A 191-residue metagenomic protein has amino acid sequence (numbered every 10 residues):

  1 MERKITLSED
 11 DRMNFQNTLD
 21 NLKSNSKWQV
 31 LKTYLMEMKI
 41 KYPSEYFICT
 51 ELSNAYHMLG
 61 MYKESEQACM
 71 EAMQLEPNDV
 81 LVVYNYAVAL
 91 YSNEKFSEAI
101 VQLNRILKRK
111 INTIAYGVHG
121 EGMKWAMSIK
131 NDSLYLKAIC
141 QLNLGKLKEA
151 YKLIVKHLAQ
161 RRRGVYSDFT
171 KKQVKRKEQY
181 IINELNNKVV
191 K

Functional and structural regions predicted by a protein language model:
K39-I40, M70-Q74, R105-K108, A159: Conserved structural position within tetratricopeptide repeats
I48, V82, A115-Y116, S133 (+1 more regions): TPR alpha-solenoid repeat register
